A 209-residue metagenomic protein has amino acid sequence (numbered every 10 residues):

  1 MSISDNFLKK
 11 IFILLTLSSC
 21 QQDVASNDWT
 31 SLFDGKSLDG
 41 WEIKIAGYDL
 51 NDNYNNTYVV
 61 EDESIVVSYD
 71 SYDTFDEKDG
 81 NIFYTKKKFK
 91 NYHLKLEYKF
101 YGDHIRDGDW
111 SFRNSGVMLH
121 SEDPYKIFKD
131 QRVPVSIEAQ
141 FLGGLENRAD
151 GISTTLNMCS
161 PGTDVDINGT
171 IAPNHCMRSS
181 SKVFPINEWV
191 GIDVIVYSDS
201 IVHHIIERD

Functional and structural regions predicted by a protein language model:
S2-S4, S26: Serine residues within intrinsically disordered or low-complexity segments
D5-L14: Sec-dependent signal peptide recognition, specifically the positively charged N-region followed immediately by
L14-L15, G162: Intrinsically disordered, low-complexity segments enriched in polar/charged small residues
S18-S19: C-terminal motif of bacterial Sec signal peptides marking the signal peptidase cleavage site
Q22-D209: Carbohydrate-interacting regions of secretory-pathway proteins
